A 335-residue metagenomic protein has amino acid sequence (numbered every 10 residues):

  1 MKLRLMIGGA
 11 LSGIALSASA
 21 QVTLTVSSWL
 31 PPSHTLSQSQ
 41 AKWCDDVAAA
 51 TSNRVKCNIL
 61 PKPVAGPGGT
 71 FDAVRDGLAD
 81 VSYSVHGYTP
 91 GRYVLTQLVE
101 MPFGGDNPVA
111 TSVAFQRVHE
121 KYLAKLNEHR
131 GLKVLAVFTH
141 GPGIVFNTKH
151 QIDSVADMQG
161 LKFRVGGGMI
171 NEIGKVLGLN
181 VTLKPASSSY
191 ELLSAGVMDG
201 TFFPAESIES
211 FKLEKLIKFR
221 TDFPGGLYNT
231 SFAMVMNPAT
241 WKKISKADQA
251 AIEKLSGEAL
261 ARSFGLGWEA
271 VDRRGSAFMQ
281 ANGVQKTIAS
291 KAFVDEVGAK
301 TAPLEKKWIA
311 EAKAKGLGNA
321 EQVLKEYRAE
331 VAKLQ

Functional and structural regions predicted by a protein language model:
M1-A10: Bacterial N-terminal signal peptides that target proteins for export
A15-S19: N-terminal signal peptide c-region/cleavage motif recognized by signal peptidases
Q21-A110, V118-Q335: N-terminal secretory/targeting leader peptides
